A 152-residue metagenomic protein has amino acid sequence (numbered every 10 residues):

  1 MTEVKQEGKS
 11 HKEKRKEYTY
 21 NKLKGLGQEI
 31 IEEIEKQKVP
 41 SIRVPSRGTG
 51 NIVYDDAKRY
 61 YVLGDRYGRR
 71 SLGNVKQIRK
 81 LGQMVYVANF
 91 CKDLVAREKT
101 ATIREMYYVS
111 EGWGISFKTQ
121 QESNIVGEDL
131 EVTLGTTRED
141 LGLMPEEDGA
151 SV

Functional and structural regions predicted by a protein language model:
M1-V152: Nucleic-acid enzyme cleavage-core boundary/entry regions
